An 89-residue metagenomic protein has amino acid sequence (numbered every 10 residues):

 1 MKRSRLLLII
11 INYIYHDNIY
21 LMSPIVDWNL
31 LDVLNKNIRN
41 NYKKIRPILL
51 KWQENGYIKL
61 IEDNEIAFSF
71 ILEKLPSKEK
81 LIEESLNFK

Functional and structural regions predicted by a protein language model:
M1-M22: Short alpha-helical segments that sit at the start of domains
R3-L7, D27-L31, Y42-I45, K78-E79: Short amphipathic alpha-helical segments that mediate assembly, nucleic-acid/protein binding, or membrane association
Y20-L34: Short acidic, hydrophobic short linear motifs in intrinsically disordered regions
I38-E54: Short amphipathic alpha-helical interaction segments
Q53-D63: A short, conserved structural fragment
E65-E73: Minor-groove-contacting beta-hairpin "wing" of winged helix-turn-helix DNA-binding domains
E73-K89: Short, amphipathic alpha-helical interaction segments positioned at domain boundaries
